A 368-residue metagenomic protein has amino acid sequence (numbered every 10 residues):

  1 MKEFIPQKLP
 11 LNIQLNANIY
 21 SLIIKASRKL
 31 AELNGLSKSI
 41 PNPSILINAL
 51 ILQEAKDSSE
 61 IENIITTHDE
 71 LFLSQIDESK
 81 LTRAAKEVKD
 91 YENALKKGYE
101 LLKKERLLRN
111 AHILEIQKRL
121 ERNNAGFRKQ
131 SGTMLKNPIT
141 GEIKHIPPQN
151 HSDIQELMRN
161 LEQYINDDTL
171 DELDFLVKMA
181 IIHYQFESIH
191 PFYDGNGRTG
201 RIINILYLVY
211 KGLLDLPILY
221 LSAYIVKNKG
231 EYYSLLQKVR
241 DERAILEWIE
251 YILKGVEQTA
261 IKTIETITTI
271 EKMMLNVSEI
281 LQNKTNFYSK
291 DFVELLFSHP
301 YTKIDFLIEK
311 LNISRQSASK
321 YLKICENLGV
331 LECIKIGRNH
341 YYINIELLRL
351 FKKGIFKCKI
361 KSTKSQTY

Functional and structural regions predicted by a protein language model:
M1-Y368: FIC/Doc superfamily catalytic core
